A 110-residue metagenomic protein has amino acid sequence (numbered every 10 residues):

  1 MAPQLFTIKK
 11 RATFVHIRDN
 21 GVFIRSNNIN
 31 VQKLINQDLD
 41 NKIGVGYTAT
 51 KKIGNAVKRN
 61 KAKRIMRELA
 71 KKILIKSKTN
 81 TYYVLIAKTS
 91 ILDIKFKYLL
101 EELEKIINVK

Functional and structural regions predicted by a protein language model:
M1-K110: Positively charged, solvent-exposed patches that mediate nucleic-acid binding
